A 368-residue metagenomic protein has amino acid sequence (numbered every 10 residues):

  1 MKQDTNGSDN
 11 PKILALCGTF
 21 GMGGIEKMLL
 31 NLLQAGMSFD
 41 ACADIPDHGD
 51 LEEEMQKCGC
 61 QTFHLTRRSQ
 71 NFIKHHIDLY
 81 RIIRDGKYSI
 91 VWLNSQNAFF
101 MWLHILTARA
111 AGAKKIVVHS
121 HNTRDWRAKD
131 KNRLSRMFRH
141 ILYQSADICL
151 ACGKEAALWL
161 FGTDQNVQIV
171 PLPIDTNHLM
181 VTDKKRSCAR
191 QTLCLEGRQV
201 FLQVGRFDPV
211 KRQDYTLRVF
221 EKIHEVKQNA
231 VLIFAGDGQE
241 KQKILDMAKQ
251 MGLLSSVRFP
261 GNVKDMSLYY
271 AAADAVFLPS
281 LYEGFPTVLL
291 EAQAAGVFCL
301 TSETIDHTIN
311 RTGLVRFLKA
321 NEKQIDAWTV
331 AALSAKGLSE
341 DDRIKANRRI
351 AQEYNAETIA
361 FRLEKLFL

Functional and structural regions predicted by a protein language model:
K2, N10, A15-D78, Q239-E240 (+1 more regions): N-terminal strand-loop element at the rim of the active site of nucleotide-sugar-dependent glycosyltransferases
G23-N31, Q199-K222, Q239-L245: A conserved mid-protein helix/loop that constitutes part of the nucleotide-sugar donor-binding site
G24, S339-L368: A charged, aromatic-enriched C-terminal amphipathic alpha-helix characteristic of glycosyltransferases across folds
Q70, K74, L158-F161, P173-T192 (+2 more regions): Acidic anion/phosphate-binding donor-loop and adjacent secondary structure in glycosyltransferase catalytic cores
R136, Q144-V181: A short, active-site helix/loop in glycosyltransferases that binds the activated sugar's phosphate group
L245-G261: Nucleotide-activated donor-binding/catalytic signature segment of Leloir-type glycosyltransferases, i.e., the conserved
N262, L281: Aromatic "clamp/platform" in nucleotide-sugar-dependent glycosyltransferases that forms part of the donor/acceptor
T308-K336: Change "using UDP/GDP/dTDP sugars" to "using nucleotide sugars
